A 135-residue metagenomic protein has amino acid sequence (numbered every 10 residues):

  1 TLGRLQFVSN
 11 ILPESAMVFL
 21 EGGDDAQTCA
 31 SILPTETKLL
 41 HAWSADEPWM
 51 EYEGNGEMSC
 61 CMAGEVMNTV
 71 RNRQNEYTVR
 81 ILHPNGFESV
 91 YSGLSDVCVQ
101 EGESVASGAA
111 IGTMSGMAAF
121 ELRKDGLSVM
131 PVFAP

Functional and structural regions predicted by a protein language model:
T1-E76, A106-S107: Surface-exposed, glycine-biased beta-strand/turn segments
G54-E57, S95, E101: Short, conserved secondary-structure segments in the cores of folded domains
Q74-R80, A118-A119: Short aromatic-glycine-enriched beta-strand elements
I81-F87: OB-fold (S1/OB) nucleic-acid-binding surfaces
L82, S92, V132: Residue-level detector of conserved, well-ordered beta-strand and adjacent loop positions that form binding/recognition
F87-E88, V129: Short beta-strands and strand-coil junctions in structured, solvent-facing domains, enriched
S89-D96: Beta-strand/loop nucleic-acid-binding surfaces
E101-P135: Conserved, short, structured surface segments that act as functional micro-motifs
